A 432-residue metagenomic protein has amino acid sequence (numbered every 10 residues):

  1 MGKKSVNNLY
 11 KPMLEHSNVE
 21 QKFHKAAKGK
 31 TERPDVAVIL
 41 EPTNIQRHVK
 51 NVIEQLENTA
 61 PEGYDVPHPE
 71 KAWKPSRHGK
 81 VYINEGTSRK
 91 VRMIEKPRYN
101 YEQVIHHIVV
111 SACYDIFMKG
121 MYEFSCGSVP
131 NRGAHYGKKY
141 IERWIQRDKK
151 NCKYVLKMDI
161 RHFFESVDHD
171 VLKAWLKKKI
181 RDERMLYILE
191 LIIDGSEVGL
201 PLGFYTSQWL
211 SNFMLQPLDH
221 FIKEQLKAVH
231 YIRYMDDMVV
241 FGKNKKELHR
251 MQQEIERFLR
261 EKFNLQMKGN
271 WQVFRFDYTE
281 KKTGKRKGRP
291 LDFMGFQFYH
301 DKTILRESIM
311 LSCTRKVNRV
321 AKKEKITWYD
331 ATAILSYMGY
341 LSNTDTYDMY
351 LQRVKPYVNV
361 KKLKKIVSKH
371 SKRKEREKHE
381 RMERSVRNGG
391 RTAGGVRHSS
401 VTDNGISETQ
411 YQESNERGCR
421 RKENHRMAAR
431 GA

Functional and structural regions predicted by a protein language model:
M1, Q103, H107, G195 (+7 more regions): Right-hand nucleic-acid polymerase module
M1-N58, H379-V386, G394-R397, C419-R421: Non-catalytic, polymerase-adjacent accessory regions of viral genome-replication enzymes
N7-L9, V110-D168: Active-site-proximal segment of RNA-dependent polymerases
T31-A37, K74-V104, M121-R132, L191-N212: Short, conserved non-catalytic motifs in the polymerase core
Q55-V66, M251-K262: Inter-domain linker/hinge segments that demarcate the starts of reverse transcriptase and RNase H-type modules
S76-H78, I232-D236, K268-W271: Short Gly/Ser/Thr- and Asp/Glu-enriched loop/turn motifs at secondary-structure junctions
K139-M235, V239-L259, F274-R275, P290: Conserved polymerase palm-domain catalytic core
